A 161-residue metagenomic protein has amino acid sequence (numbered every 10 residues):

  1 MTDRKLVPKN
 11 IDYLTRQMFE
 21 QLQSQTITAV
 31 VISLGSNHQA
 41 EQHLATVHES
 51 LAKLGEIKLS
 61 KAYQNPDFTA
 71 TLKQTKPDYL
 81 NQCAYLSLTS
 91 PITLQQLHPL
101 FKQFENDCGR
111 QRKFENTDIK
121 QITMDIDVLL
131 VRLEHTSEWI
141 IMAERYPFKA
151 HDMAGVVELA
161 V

Functional and structural regions predicted by a protein language model:
K5-N10, T75-Y79, Q95-V161: Flexible, gly/pro- and Lys/Arg-enriched active-site loops
Y13-S50: Long, hydrophobic N-terminal alpha-helical segment
L34-S36, Y85-S90, L130-L133: Short beta-strand-to-loop capping motifs
H38-E41, S90-L94, H98: Generic detection of long, well-ordered alpha-helical segments
L44, F68, R132-E134: Active-site-proximal flexible loops/turns
T46-P91: Short, surface-exposed acidic-centric catalytic microdomains
